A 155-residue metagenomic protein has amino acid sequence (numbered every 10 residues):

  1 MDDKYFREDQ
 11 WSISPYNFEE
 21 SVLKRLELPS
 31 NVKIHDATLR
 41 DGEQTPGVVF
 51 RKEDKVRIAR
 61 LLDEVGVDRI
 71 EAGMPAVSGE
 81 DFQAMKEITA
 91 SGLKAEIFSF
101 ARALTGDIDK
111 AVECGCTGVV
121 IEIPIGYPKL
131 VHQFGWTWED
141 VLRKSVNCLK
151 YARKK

Functional and structural regions predicted by a protein language model:
M1-L23: An N-cap/entry alpha-helix motif that binds or orients negatively charged groups
F18, S78-R102, D140-K155: Alpha-helix-loop-beta-strand connector modules within alpha/beta enzyme cores
L23-V48, V120-F134: N-terminal small/glycine-rich loop or linker at the start of catalytic domains across soluble metabolic enzymes
K33-A37, D68-A72, A95-A101, T117-I121: Hydrophobic faces of well-ordered beta-strands that scaffold small-molecule active sites in alpha/beta enzyme cores
V49-V56, F82, G135-V146: Non-membrane alpha-helical structural segments and their capping/turn regions in soluble enzymes
D54-G73, K110-G118: Catalytic domains of carbohydrate-active enzymes, especially glycoside hydrolases
V67-L93, I123-W136: Glycine-rich, proline-tolerant flexible connector loops at the mouths of alpha/beta enzymes
T105-K155: Hydrophobic, small-residue-rich alpha-helical packing segments that form membrane-like cores
